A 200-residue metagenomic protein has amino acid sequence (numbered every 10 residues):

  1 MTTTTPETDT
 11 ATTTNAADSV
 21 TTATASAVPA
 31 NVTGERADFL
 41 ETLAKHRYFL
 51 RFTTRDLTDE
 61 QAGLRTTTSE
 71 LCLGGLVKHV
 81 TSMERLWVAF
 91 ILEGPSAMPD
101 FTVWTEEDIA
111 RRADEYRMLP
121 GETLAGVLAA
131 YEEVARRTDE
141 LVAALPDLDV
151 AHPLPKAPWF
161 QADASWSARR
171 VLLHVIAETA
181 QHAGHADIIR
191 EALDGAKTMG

Functional and structural regions predicted by a protein language model:
T2-A27: Intrinsically disordered, low-complexity terminal tails and inter-domain linkers enriched for S/T/G/P/D/E
T3, R36-R55, D59-R111, L154-G200: Short, contiguous alpha-helical
T10, A16-S19, F101, L148-V150 (+2 more regions): Short linear motifs in intrinsically disordered/low-complexity regions
A23-E35, G121: Short, contiguous pre-domain boundary segments
A110-H152, R169-V175: Acidic/histidine-rich alpha-helical segments that form the ligand environment of transition-metal centers
